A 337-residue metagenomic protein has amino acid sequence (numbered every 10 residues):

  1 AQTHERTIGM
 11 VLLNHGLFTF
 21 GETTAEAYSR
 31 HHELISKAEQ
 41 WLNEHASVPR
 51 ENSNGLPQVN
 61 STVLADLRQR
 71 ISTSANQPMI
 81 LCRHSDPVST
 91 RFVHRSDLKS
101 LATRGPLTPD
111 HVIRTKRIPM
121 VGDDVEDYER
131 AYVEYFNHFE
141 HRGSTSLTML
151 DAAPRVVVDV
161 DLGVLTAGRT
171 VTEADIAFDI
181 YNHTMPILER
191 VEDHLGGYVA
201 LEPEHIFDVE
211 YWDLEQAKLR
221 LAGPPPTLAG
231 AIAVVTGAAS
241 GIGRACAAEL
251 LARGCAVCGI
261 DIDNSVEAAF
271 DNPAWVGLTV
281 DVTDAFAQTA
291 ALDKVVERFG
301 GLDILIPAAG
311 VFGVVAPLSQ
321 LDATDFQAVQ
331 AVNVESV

Functional and structural regions predicted by a protein language model:
A1-A233, A245: Glycine-rich flexible loops
T227-C258: Canonical Rossmann dinucleotide-binding motif of NAD(H)/NADP(H)-dependent dehydrogenases/reductases, specifically
I262-V266: Helix N-cap at the beta1-alpha1 junction of Rossmann-like dinucleotide-binding domains, i.e., the first residues
V280-A290, A323: The beta1-alpha1 cofactor-binding region of Rossmann-like NAD(H)/NADP(H)-dependent oxidoreductases
D303-I304, Q327: Conserved catalytic-site loops of classical short-chain dehydrogenases/reductases
A309-V314: Conserved NAD(P)H cofactor-binding loop of Rossmann-fold oxidoreductase domains
A316-L318, D325-Q327: Substrate-binding pocket helix/loop in short-chain dehydrogenase/reductase
